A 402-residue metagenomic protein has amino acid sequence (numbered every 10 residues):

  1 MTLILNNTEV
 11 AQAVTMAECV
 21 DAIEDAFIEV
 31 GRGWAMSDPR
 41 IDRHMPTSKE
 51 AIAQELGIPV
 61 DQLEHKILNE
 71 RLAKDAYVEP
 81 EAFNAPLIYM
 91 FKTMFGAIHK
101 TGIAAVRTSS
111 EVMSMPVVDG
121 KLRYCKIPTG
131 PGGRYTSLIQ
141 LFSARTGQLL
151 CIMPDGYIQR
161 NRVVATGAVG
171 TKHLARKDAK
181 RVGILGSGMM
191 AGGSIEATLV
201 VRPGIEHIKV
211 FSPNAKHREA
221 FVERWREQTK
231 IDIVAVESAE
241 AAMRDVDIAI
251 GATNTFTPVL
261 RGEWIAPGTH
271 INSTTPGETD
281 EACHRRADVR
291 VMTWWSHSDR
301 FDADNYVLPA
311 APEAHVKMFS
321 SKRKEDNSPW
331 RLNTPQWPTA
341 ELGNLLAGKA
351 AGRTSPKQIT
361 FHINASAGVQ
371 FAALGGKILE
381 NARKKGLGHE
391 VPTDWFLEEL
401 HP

Functional and structural regions predicted by a protein language model:
M1-A168, D178, V369-A372, H389 (+1 more regions): N-terminal ligand-binding/catalytic initiation module
N7-V10, C283-P402: Adenosine-phosphate binding glycine-rich loop
D155-Q159, S273-T279, A365-G368: Glycine-rich phosphate/pyrophosphate-binding beta-alpha loops
L174-R181, G204, A266-P267: Short helix-loop-beta connector
S187-G188: Glycine-rich Rossmann-fold phosphate-binding loop(s) that bind the pyrophosphate of adenine dinucleotide cofactors
A191-G192: N-terminal Rossmann-fold NAD(P) dinucleotide-binding loop
V201-R226: NAD(P)-binding Rossmann-fold cofactor-contacting core
K230-E325: Rossmann-like adenosine-cofactor binding region
